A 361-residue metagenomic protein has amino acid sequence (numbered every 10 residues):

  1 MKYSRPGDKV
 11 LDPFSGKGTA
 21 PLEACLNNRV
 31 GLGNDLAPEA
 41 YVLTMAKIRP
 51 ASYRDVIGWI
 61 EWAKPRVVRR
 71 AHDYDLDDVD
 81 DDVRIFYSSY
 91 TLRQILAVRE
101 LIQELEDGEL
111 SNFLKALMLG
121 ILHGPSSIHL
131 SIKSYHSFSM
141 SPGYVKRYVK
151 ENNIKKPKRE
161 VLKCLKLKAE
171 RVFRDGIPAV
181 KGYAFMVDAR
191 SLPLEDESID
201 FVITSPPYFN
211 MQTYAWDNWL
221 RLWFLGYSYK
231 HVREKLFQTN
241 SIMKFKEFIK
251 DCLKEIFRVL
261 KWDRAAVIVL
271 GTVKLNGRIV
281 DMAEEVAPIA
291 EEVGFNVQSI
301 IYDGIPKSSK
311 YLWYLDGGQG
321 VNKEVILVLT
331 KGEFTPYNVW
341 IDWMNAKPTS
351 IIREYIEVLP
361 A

Functional and structural regions predicted by a protein language model:
M1-P6: Conserved alpha-helix/loop element of class I SAM-dependent methyltransferases that forms part of the SAM/SAH-binding
D8-N27, G31-P38, T44, L114 (+4 more regions): Conserved proline-anchored active-site loop of SAM-dependent methyltransferases that bridges a beta-strand
P38-L105, G226-L236: Conserved phosphoryl-transfer catalytic core
L92-T204, F209-Q212: SAM-dependent nucleic-acid methyltransferase catalytic core
L101, L236-N296: Conserved Class I SAM-dependent methyltransferase catalytic core
K168-Y183, C252-R264, V293-G294, K331: A structural motif corresponding to the C-terminal end of an alpha-helix and its immediate exit/capping segment
S198-F201, P207-D263: SAM-dependent methyltransferase catalytic-core segment centered on the flexible catalytic loop and adjoining short
A287, G294-I351: Class I S-adenosyl-L-methionine
